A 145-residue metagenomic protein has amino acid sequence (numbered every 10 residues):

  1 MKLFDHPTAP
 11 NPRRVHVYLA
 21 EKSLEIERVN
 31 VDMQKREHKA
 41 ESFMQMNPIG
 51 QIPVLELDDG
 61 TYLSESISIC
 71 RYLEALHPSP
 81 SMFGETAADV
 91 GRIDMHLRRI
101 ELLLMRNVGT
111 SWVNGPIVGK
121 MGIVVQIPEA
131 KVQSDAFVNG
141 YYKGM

Functional and structural regions predicted by a protein language model:
M1-Q126: GST-like domain detector, emphasizing the conserved glutathione-binding G-site in the N-terminal thioredoxin-like
A130-M145: Amphipathic alpha-helical packing segments from all-alpha helical-bundle domains
